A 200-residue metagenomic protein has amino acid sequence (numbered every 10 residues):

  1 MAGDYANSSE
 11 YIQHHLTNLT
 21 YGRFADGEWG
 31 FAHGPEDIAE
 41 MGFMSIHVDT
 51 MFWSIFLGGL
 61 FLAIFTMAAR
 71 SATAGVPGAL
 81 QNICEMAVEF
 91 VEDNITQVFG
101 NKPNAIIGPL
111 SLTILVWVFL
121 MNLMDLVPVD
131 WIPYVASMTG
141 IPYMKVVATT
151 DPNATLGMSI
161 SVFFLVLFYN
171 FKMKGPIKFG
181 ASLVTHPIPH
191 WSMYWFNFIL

Functional and structural regions predicted by a protein language model:
M1-L200: Selective transmembrane helix interface/packing segments
